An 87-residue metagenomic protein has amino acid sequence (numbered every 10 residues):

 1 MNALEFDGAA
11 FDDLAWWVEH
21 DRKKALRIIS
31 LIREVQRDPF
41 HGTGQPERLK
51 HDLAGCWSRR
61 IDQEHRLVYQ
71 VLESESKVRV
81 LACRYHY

Functional and structural regions predicted by a protein language model:
M1-A3, A9-L26, S30, S58-Y87: Enriched for short, Lys/Arg-rich terminal
R33-R60: A short, surface-exposed loop/turn module that caps and links secondary-structure elements
